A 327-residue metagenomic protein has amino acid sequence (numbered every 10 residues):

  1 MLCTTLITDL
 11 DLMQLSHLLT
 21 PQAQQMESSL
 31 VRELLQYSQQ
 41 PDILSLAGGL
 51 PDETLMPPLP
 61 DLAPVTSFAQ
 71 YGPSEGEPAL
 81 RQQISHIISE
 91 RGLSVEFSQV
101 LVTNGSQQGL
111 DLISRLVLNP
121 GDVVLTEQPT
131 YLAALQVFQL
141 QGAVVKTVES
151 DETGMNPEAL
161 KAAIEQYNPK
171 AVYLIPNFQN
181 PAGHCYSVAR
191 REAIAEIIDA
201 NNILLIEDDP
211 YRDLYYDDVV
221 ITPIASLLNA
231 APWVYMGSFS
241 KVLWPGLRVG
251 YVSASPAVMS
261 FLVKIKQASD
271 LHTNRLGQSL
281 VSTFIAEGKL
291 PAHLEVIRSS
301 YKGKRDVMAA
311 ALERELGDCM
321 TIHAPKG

Functional and structural regions predicted by a protein language model:
D9-L10, Q22-G105, L112, A286-E287: N-terminal small-domain helix-loop-helix segment of the aminotransferase-like
I43, V100, I203, W233 (+1 more regions): Short, conserved active-site loop motifs that form the nucleotide-linked donor/cofactor pocket
L44, K170, R248: Short acidic/polar active-site loop segments enriched in Thr and Asp
G49-E53, Q107, Y131, N177-Q179 (+3 more regions): Short, solvent-exposed loop/turn segments at secondary-structure junctions
F68-N202, I206, R212-A230, Y301: Conserved core of the PLP fold type I
S226-S299: Conserved core segment of the aminotransferase class I/II
S282, S299-A309, C319-G327: Conserved glycine-rich beta-strand-loop-beta hairpin in the small C-terminal domain of fold type I
